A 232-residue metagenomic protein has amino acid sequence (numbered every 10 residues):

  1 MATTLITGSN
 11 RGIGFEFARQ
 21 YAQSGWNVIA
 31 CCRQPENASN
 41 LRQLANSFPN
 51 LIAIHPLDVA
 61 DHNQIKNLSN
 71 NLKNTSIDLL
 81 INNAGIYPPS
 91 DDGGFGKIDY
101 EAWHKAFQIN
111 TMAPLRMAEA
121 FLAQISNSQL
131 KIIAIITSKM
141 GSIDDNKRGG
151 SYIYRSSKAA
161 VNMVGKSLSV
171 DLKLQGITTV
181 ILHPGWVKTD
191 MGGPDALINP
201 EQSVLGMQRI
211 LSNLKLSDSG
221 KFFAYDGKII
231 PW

Functional and structural regions predicted by a protein language model:
I6-T7, N82-N83, K131-S138, T178-H183: Structural signature of the Rossmann-like NAD(P)-dependent dehydrogenase/reductase core
N10, G14-R19: N-terminal Rossmann NAD(P)H-binding glycine-rich loop of SDR-like oxidoreductase domains
S24-N40: Conserved glycine-rich Rossmann-like NAD(P)H-binding loop of the short-chain dehydrogenase/reductase
P56-N67: The beta1-alpha1 cofactor-binding region of Rossmann-like NAD(H)/NADP(H)-dependent oxidoreductases
I81, M117-F121, I125, V164-G165: Hydrophobic positions on the long internal alpha-helix of Rossmann-like NAD(P)-dependent oxidoreductase domains
I86-Y87, G94-F107, S126-K173: Catalytic loop of short-chain dehydrogenase/reductase
I181-P184, G193-W232: C-terminal helical subdomain
